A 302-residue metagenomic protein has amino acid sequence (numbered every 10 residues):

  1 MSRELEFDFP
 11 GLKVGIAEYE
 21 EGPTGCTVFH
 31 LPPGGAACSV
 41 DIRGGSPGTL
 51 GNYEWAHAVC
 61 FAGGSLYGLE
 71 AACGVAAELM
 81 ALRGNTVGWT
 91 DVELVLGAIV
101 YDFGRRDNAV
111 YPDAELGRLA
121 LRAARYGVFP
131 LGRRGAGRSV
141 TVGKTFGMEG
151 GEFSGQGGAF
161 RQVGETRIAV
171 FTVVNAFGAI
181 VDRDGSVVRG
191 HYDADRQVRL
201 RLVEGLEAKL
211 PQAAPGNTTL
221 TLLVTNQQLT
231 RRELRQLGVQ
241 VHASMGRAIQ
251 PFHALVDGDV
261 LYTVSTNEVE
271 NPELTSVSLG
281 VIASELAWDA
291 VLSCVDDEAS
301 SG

Functional and structural regions predicted by a protein language model:
M1-G302: Alpha/propeptide regions of enzymes that mature by internal proteolysis
